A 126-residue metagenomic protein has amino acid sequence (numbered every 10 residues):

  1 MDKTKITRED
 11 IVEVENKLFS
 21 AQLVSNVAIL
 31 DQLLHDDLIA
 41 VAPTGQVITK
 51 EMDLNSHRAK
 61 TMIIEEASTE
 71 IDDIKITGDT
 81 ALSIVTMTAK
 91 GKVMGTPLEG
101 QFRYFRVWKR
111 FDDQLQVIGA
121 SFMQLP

Functional and structural regions predicted by a protein language model:
D2-P126: A beta-strand edge to alpha-helix "cap/lid" segment located at domain peripheries
